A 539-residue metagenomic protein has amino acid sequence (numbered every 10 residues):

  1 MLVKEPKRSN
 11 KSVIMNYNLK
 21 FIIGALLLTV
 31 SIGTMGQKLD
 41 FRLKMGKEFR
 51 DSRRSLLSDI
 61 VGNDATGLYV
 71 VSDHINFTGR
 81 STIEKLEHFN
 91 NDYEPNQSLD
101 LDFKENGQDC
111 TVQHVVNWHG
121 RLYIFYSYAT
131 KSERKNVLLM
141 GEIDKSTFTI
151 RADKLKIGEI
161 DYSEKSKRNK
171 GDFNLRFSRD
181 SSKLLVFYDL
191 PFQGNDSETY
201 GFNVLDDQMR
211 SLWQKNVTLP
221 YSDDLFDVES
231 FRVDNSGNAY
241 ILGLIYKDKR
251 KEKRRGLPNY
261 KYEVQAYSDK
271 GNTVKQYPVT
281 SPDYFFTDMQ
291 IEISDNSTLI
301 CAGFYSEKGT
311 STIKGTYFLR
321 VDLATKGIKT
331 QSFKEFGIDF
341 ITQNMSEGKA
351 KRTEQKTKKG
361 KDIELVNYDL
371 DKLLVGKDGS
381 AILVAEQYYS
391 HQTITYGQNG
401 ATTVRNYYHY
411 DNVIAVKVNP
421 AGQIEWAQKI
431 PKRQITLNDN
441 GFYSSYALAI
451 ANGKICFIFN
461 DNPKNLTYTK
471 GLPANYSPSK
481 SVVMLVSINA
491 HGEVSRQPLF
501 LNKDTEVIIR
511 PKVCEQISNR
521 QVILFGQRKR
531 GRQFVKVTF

Functional and structural regions predicted by a protein language model:
K47-E84: Beta-strand-rich domains and repeat architectures in extracellular enzymes and scaffolds, especially beta-propellers
R50, E94-E133, I157-K167, T218-V228 (+2 more regions): Blade-loop segments of beta-propeller domains
D51-A65, Q113-G120, S166-S182, E229-S236 (+4 more regions): Structural signature of eukaryotic scaffold interfaces centered on beta-propeller domains
A65-G79, G120-K131, S182-G194, N238-K249 (+4 more regions): Short beta-strand elements that form the blades of beta-propeller/WD-repeat-like and other beta-sheet-rich scaffold
E84-N91, V137-T147, T199-R210, G256-N272 (+3 more regions): Beta-propeller blade signature
D234-G243, E252-G379, L383: Long, internal scaffold/assembly segments composed of regular secondary structure
Y277-M289, E335-K351, A427-Y446, A490-Q516: Conserved blade-ending motifs and adjacent loop-strand segments that build the rim/top face of beta-propeller domains
L370-H391, T395-G397, Y410-D411, N440-V494: Loop/turn-rich, solvent-exposed surfaces of beta-rich toroidal or solenoidal domains
